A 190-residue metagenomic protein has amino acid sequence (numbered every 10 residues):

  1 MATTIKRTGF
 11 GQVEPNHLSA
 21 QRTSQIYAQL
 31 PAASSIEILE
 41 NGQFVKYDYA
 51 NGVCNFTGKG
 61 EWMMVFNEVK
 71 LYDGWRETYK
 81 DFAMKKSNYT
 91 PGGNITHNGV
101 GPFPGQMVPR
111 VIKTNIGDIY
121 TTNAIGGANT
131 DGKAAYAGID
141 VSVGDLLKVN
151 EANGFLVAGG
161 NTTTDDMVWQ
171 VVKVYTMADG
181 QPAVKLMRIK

Functional and structural regions predicted by a protein language model:
M1-K190: Surface-exposed, low-hydrophobicity beta-strand/loop segments enriched in small/polar/acidic residues
